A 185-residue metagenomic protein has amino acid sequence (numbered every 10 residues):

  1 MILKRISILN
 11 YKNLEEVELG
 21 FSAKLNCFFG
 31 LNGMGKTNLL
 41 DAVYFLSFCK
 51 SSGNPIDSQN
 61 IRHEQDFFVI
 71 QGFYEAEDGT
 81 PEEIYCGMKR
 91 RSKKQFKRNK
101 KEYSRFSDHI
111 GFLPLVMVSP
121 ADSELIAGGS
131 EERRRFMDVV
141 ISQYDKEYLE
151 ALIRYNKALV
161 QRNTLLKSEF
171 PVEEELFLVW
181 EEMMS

Functional and structural regions predicted by a protein language model:
M1-F45: Pre-Walker A-like glycine/lysine-rich segment at the N-terminus of P-loop NTPase domains
A23, M34, N38, P55 (+4 more regions): Generic alpha-helix structural propensity
K24, A42, F112-P114, F136: ABC transporter nucleotide-binding domains
F45-F48, T164: Regular, well-ordered alpha-helical segments
F48-E132, I141-Y144, Y148: Nucleotide-state sensing region of NTPase/ATPase domains
E124-S185: An accessory alpha-helical subdomain
